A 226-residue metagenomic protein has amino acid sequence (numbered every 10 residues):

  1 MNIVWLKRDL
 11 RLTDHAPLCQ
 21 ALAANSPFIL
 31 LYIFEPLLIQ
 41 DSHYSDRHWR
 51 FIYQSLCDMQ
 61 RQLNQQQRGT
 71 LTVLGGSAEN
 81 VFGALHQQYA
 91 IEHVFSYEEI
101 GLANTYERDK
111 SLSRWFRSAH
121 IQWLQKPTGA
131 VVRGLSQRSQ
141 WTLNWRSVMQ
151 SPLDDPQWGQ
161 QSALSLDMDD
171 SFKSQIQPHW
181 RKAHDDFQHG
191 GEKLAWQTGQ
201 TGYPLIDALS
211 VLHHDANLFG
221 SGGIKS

Functional and structural regions predicted by a protein language model:
M1-L164: Trp/Phe/Arg-rich N-terminal binding region typifying the photolyase-homology
I121, Q140-S226: Glycine/tryptophan-enriched, flexible segments
